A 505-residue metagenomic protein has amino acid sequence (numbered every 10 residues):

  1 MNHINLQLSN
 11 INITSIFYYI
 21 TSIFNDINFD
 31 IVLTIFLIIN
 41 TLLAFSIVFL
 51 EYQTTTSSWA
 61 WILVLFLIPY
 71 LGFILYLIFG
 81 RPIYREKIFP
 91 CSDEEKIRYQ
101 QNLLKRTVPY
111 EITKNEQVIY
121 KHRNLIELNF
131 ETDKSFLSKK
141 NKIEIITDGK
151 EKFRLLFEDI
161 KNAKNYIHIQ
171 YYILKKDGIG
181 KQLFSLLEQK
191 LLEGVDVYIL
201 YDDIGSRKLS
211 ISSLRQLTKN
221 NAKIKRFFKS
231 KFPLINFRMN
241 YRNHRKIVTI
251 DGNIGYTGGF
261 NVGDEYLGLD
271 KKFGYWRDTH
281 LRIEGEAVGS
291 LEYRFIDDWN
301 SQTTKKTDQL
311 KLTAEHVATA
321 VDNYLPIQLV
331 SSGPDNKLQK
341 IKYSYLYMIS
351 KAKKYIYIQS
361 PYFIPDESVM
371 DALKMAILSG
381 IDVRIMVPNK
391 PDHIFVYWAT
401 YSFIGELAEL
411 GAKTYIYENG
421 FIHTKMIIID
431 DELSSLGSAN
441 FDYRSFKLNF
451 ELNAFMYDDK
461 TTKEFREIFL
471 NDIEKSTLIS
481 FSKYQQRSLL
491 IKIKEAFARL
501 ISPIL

Functional and structural regions predicted by a protein language model:
M1-Y343, Y347, K351, M375 (+6 more regions): N-terminal localization/anchoring segments of enzymes in phospholipid and broader phosphate metabolism
N220, D382, M386-H393, A399-Y401 (+2 more regions): Cytochrome P450 I-helix active-site segment
A352, Y362-R384, P388, H393: Helical hairpin unit composed of two closely spaced alpha helices linked by a short loop
Y355: Phosphate-/nucleic-acid-contacting segments
I358-S360, Y417, L436-G437: Thr-Gly-centered strand-to-loop micro-motif
S368-M370, Y397-A399, I429: Histidine/acidic-residue-rich catalytic or RNA/ligand-binding cores of hydrolases and nuclease-related proteins
K425: Catalytic-core elements of nucleic-acid end-processing and repair enzymes
